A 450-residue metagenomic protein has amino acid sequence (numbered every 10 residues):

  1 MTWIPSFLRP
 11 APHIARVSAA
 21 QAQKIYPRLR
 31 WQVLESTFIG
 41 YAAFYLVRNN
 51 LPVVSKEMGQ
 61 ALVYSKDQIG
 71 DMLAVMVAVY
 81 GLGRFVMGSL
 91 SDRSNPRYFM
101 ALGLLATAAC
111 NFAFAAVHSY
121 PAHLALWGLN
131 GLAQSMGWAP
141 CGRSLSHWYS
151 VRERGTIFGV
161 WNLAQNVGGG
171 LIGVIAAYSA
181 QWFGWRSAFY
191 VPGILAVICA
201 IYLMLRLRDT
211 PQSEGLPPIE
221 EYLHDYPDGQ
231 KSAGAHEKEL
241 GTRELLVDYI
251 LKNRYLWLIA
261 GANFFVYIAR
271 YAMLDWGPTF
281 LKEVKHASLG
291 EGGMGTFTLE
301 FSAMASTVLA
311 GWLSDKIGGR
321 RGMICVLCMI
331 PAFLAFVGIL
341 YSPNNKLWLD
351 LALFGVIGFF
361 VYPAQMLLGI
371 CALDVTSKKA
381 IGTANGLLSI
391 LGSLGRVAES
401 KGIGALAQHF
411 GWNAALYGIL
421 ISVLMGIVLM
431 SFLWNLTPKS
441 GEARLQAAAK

Functional and structural regions predicted by a protein language model:
N49, V77-F85, G169-G170, E300-M304 (+2 more regions): Residue-level signature of mid-helix packing/kink "hotspots" within the transmembrane helices of 12-pass Major
L51-S55, N253-V308, E399-S400: Extracytoplasmic gate region of multi-pass secondary transporters
L82-P121: Conserved MFS/SLC helix-loop-helix module at the cytosolic interface between two early adjacent transmembrane helices
R84-N95, T307-G319, A407: Helix-to-loop junctions at the C-terminal end of transmembrane segments in multipass secondary transporters
R93-L104, K316-M329: Cytoplasmic membrane-interface "Motif A"-like loop-to-helix N-cap segments of 12-TM Major Facilitator Superfamily
L126-N166: Cytoplasmic helix-loop-helix junction between adjacent transmembrane helices in 12-TM secondary transporters
W161-Q212: Helix-loop-helix hairpin linking two adjacent transmembrane segments in secondary transporters
R320-C371: C-terminal transmembrane helical hairpin of 12-TM major facilitator-type secondary transporters
